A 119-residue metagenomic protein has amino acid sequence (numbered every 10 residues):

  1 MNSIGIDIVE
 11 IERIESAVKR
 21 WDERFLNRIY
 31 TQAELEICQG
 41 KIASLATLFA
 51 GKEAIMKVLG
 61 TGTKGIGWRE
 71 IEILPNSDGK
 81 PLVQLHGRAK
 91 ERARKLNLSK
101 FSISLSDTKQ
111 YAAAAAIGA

Functional and structural regions predicted by a protein language model:
M1-A119: Core catalytic alpha/beta fold that binds nucleotide/phospho-ligands
